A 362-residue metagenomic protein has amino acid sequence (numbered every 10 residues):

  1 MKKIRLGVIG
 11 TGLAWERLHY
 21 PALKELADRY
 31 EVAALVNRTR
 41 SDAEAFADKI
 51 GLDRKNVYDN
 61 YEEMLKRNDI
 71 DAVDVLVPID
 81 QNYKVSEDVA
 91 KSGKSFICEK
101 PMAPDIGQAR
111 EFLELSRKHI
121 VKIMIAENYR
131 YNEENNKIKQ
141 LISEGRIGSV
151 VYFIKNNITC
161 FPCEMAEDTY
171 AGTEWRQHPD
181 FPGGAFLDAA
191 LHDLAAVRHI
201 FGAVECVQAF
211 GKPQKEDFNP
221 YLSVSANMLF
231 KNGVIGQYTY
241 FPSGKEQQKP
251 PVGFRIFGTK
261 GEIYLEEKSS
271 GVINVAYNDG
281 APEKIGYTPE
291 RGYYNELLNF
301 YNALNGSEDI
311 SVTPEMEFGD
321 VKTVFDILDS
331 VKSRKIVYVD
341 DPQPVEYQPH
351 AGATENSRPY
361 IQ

Functional and structural regions predicted by a protein language model:
M1-I50, Y360-I361: N-terminal Rossmann-like dinucleotide-binding module
A14, R38, G286-L298: Active-site loop of classical SDR/Rossmann-like NAD(P)-dependent oxidoreductases, centered on the catalytic Tyr-X3-Lys
W15, D59, C98, I123-I125 (+3 more regions): Hydrophobic residues in well-ordered beta-strands that form the structural core
E31-V32, P282-Y287, A303-D320: Glycine- and charged-residue-rich phosphate/anionic-cofactor binding loop of Rossmann-like
K55-L115: Beta-loop-alpha module in the N-terminal Rossmann-like domain of NAD(P)-dependent dehydrogenases, especially those
E111-Y129, S149-V151: Rossmann-fold dehydrogenase core element
Y129-E216, R334: Predominantly a Rossmann-like dinucleotide-binding segment in NAD(P)-dependent oxidoreductases
D188, L194-S270, Y294-I310, D340-Q362: Contiguous beta-strand/loop segments that form the cofactor/metal-binding neighborhood of enzyme cores
